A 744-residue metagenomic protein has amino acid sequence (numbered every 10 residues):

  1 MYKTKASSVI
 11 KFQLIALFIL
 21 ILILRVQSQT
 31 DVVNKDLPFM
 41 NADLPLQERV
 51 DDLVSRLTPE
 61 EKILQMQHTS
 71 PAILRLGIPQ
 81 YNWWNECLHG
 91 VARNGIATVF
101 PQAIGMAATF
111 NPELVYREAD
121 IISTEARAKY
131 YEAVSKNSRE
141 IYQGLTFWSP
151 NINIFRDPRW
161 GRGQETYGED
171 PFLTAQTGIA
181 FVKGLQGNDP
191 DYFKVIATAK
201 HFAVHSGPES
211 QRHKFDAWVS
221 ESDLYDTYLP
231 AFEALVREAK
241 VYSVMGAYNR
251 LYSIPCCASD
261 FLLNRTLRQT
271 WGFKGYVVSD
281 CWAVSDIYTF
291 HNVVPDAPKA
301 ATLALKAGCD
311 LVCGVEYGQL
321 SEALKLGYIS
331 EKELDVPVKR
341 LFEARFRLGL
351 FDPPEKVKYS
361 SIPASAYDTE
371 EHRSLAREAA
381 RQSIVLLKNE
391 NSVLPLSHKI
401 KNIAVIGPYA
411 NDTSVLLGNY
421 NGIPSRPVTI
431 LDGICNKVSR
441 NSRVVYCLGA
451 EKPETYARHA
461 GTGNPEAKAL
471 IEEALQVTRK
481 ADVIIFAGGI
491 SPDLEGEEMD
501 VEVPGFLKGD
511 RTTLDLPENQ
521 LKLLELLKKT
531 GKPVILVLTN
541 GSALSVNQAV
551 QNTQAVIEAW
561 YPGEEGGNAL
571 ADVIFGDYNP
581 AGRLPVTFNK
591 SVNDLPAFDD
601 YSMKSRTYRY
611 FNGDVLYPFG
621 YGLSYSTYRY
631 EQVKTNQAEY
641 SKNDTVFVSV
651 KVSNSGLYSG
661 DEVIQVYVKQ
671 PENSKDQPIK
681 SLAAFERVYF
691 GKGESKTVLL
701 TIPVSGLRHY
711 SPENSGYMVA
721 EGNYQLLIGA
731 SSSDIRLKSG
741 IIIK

Functional and structural regions predicted by a protein language model:
M1-K35: Bacterial Sec-dependent N-terminal signal peptides
S28-P712, M718-S733: Glycoside hydrolase catalytic-domain context in secreted enzymes
D734-K744: Short beta-strand elements
